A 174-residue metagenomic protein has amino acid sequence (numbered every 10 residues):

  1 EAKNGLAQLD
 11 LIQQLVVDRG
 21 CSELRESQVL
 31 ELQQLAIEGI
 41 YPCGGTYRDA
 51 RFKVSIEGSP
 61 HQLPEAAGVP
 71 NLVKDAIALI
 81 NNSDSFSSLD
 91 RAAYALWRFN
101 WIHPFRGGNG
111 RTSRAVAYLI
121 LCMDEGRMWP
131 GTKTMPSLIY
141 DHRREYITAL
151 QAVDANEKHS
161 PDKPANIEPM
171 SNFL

Functional and structural regions predicted by a protein language model:
E1-L174: FIC/Doc superfamily catalytic core
